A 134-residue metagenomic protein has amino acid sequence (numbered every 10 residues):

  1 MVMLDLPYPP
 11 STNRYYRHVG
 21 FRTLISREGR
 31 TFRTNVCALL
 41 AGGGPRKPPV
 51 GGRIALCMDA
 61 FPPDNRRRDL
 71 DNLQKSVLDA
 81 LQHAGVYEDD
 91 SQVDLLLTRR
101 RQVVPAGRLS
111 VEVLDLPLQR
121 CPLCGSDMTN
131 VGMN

Functional and structural regions predicted by a protein language model:
M1-N134: Acidic, proline/glycine-enriched N-terminal capping motif
